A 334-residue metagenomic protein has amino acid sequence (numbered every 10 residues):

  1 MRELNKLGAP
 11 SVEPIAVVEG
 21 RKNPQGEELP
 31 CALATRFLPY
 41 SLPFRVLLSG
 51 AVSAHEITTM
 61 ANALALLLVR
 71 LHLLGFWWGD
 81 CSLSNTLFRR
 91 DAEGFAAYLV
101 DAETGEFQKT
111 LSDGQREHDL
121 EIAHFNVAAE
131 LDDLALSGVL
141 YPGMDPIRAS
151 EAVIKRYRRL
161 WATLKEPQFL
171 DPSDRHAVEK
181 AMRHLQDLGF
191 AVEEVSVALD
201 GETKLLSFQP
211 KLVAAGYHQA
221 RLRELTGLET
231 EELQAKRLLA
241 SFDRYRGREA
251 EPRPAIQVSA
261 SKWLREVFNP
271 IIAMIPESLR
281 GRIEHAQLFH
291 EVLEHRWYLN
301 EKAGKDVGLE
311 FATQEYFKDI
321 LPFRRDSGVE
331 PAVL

Functional and structural regions predicted by a protein language model:
M1-A54, T58, A63-W78, E130-D133 (+1 more regions): Conserved ATP-binding subdomain of kinase catalytic cores across diverse folds
L38, S82, E103: Anionic group-transfer/hydrolysis microenvironments
L42, F88, F107-K109: Conserved protein kinase catalytic core
A61-L68, L83, L120, H124: Hydrophobic, well-ordered secondary-structure segments
L67-V69, L73, A92, K109-S112: Glycine- and acidic-residue-rich phosphate-binding/metal-coordinating active-site segment common to enzymes that handle
C81-F88: Hydrophobic residue at the +6 position relative to the catalytic HRD Asp in the kinase catalytic loop
F88-G94: Activation-loop N-terminal segment of eukaryotic-like protein kinases
A96, D101-W297, K302: C-terminal catalytic region of ATP-dependent kinase domains
